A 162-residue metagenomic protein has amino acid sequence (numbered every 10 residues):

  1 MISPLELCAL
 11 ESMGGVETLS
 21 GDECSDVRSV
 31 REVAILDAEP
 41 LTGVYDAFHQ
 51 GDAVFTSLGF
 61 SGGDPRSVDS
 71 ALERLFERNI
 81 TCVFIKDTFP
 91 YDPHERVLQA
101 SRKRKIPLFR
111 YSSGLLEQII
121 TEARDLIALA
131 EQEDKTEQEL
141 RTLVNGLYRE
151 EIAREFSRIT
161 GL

Functional and structural regions predicted by a protein language model:
M1-L162: Alpha-helical/coil-rich non-catalytic "connector" segments in signaling and regulatory proteins
